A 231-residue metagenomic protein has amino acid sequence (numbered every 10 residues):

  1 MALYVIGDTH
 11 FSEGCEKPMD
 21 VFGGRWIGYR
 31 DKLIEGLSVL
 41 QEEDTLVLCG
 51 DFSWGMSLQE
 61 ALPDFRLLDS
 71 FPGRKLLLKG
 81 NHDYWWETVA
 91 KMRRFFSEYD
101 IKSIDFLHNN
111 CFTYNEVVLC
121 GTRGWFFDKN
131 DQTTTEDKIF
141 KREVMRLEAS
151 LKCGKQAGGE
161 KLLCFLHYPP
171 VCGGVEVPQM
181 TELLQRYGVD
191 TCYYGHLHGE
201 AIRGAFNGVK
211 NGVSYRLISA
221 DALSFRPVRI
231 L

Functional and structural regions predicted by a protein language model:
A2, E16-Y114, E176-V189, V213-A220: Core catalytic region of metal-dependent phosphoesterases/phosphodiesterases, especially metallo-beta-lactamase-like
A2-D8: Short, hydrophobic/glycine-enriched beta-strand segments
D8, G50-D51, G80-N81, H167 (+1 more regions): Active-site glycine-centered loops adjacent to acidic/histidine catalytic or metal-binding residues that shape
T9-G14, D83, E87-V175: Conserved catalytic scaffold of divalent metal-dependent phosphoesterases
F11, S53-W54, P170, G199: Short active-site segment of divalent metal-dependent hydrolases/proteases that encodes the spacing between
S12-M19, F225: Short N-terminal binding/cap micro-motifs at the start of the first secondary-structure element
L76, P170-L231: Conserved beta-sheet core of the metallophosphoesterase superfamily
L78-G80, T122, F165, G195 (+1 more regions): Generic beta-sheet signal
